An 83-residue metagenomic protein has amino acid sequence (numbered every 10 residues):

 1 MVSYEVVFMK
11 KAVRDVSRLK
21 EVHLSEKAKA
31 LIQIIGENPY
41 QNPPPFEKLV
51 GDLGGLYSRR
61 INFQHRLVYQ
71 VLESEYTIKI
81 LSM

Functional and structural regions predicted by a protein language model:
M1-R18, V22-A30, V50, R59-R66 (+1 more regions): Enriched for short, Lys/Arg-rich terminal
Q33-R60: A short, surface-exposed loop/turn module that caps and links secondary-structure elements
